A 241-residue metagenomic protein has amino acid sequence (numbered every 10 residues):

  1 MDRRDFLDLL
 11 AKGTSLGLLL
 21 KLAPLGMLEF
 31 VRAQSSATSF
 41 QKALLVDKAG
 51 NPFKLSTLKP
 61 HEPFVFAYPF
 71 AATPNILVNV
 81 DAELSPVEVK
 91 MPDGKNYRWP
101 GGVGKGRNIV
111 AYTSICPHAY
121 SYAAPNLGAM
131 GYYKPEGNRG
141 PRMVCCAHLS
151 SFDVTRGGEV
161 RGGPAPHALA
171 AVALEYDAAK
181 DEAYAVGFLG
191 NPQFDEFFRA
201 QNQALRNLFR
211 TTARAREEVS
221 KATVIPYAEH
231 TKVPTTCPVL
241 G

Functional and structural regions predicted by a protein language model:
M1-L18: N-terminal secretory signal peptides and thylakoid transit peptides that target proteins across membranes
L18-G26: Hydrophobic membrane-targeting alpha-helices
L28-Y132, Y176-G241: N-terminal pre-ligand scaffold of iron-sulfur
G106-Y112, E136-C145: Short beta-strand-alpha-helix junction that forms the catalytic/metal-binding core of metal-dependent nuclease domains
A119-S121, A147-S151: Detector for the c-type heme attachment site
A129, E136-P141, V154-V186: Polybasic, low-complexity binding patches
